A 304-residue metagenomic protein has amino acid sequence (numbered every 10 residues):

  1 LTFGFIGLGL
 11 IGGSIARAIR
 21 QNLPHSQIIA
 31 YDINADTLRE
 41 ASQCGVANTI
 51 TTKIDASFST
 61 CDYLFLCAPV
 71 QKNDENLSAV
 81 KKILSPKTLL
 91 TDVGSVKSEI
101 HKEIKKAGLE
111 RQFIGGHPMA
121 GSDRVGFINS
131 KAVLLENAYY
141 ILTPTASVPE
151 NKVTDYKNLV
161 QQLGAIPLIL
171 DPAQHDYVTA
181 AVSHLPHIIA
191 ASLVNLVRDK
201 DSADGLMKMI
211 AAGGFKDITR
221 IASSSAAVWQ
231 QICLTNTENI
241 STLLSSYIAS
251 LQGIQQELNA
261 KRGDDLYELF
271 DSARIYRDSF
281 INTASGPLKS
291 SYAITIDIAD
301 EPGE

Functional and structural regions predicted by a protein language model:
L1-F58, Y63: NAD(P)+-binding Rossmann beta1-loop-alpha1 motif at the extreme N-terminus of oxidoreductases
I33-N34, A68, V93-S95: Short beta->alpha hinge that forms the Motif I/post-I loop of the SAM-binding pocket
I54-L89: Rossmann-like NAD(P)-binding element
N76-I128: Rossmann-like NAD(P)(H) cofactor-binding subdomain of soluble oxidoreductases
L134-I221: Internal alpha-helical scaffold of NAD(P)-dependent oxidoreductase catalytic cores
A203-S272: Interdomain hinge/lid region at the active-site interface of Rossmann-like NAD(P)-dependent oxidoreductases
Y276-E304: A conserved regulatory-domain signal marking ACT and ACT-like small-molecule sensing domains and adjacent regulatory
